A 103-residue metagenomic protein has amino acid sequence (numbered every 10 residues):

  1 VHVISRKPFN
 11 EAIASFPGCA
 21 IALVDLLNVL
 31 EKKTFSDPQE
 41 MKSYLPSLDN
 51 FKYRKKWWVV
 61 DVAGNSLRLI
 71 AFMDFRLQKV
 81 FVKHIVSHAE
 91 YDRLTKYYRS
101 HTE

Functional and structural regions predicted by a protein language model:
V1-S66, D74-F81, H88-E103: Basic, Lys/Arg-enriched alpha-helical interface segments
